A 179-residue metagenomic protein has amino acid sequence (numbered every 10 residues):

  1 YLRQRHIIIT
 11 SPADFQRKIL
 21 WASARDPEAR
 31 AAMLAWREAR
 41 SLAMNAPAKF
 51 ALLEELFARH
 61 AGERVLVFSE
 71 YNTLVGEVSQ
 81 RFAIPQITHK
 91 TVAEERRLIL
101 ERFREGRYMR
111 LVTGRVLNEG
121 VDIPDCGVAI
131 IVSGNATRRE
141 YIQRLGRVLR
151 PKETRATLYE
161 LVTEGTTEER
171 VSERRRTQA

Functional and structural regions predicted by a protein language model:
Y1-R59, Q80: Interdomain helical connector at the RecA1-RecA2 junction of SF1/SF2 helicase-like NTPases
K49, L74, E95, T137-Y141 (+2 more regions): Helical mechanochemical/support elements of P-loop NTPase systems and associated helical scaffolds
R64-S69, T73-V121, E140-Y141: Conserved helicase ATPase core of P-loop NTP-dependent helicases/translocases
T73, V92, L117-N118, G134-R138 (+2 more regions): Conserved nucleotide-binding/hydrolysis micro-motifs of P-loop NTPases
L100, V128, A136-T157: Conserved SF2 helicase motif VI
R147-A179: Conserved segment of the helicase C-terminal RecA-like domain
